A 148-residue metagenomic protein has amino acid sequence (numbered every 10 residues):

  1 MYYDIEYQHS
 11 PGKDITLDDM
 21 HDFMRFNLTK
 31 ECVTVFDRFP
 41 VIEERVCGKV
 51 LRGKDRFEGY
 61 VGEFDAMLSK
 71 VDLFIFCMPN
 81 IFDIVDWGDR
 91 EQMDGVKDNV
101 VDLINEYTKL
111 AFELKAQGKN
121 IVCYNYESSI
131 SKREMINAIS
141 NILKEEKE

Functional and structural regions predicted by a protein language model:
M1-V33, R45-V46: Conserved substrate/cofactor phosphate-moiety recognition/catalytic segment in nucleotide-dependent phosphotransferases
Q8-L17, F82-I84, S128-E134: A short acidic, often aromatic-flanked loop/helix-cap motif at beta-alpha or helix-coil junctions that lines enzyme
T16-D22, R52-F64, K97-T108, I136-S140: Well-ordered, non-membrane alpha-helical segments in soluble/globular domains
K30-F36, F74, V122: Generic beta-sheet signal
F36-F39, F57-D89: Conserved phosphate-donor/acceptor-positioning beta-strand/loop module used by diverse small-molecule
P40-L51: Oxyanion-hole/transition-state-stabilizing segment in secreted/luminal serine hydrolases and related acyltransferases
G48-V50, V85-D94: Surface-exposed, active-site-proximal loop segments in enzymatic domains
Q92-E148: NTP-dependent small-molecule kinase module
